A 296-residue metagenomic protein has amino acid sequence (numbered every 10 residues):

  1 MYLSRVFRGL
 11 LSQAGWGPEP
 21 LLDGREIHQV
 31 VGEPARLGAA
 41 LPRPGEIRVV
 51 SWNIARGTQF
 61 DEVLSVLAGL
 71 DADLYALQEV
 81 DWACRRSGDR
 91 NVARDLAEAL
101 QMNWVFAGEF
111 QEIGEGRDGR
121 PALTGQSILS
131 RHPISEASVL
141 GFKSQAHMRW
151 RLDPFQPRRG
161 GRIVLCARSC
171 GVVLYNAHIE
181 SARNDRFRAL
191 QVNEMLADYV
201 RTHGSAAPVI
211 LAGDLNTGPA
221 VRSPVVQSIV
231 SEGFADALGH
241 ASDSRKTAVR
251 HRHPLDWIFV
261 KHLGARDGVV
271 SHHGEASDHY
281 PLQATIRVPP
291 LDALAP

Functional and structural regions predicted by a protein language model:
M1-L74, A83, E98, N103-P296: Active-site regions of metal-assisted phosphoester/phosphodiester hydrolases, unifying DNase/endonuclease modules
Q78-R86: Active-site neighborhood of divalent metal-dependent phosphoester/pyrophosphate hydrolases
R94: Active-site phosphate/pyrophosphate- and oxyanion-stabilizing loops and adjacent acidic/basic residues in soluble
